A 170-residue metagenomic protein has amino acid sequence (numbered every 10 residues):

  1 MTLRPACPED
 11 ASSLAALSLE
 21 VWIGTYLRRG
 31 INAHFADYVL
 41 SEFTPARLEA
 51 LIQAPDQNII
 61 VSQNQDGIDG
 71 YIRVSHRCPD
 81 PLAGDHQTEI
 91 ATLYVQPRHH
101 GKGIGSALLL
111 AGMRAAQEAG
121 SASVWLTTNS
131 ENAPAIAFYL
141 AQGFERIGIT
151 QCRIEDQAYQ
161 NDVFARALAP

Functional and structural regions predicted by a protein language model:
M1-L3: Extreme N-terminal starter segment of soluble prokaryotic enzymes
P5-A11, A15-R29, A33-R98, S106-A111 (+4 more regions): Acetyl-CoA-dependent GNAT
Q57, Y159-V163: Short hydrophobic/aromatic beta-strand or adjacent loop that forms the aromatic wall/cage of a ligand/substrate-binding
Q96-R98, K102, S130-E131: Active-site acidic-Proline motif in GNAT/NAT acetyltransferases
L126-I136, C152-A158: Conserved beta-strand-loop-alpha-helix junction that forms the acyl-donor binding cleft
